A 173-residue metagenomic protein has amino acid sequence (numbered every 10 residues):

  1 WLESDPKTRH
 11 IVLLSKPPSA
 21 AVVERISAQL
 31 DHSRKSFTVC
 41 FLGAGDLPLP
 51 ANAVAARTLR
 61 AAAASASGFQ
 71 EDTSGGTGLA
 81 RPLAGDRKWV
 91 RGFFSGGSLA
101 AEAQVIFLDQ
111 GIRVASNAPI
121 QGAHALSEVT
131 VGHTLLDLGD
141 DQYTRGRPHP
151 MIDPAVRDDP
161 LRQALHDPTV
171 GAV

Functional and structural regions predicted by a protein language model:
W1-A172: Catalytic-core regions of core metabolic enzymes, especially those transforming organic acids/acyl-group intermediates
